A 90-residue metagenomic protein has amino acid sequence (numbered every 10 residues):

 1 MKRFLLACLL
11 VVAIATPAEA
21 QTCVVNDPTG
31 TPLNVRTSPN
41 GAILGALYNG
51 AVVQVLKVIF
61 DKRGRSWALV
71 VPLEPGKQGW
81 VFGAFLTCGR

Functional and structural regions predicted by a protein language model:
F4-I14: Sec-dependent N-terminal signal peptides
T16-A20: Sec/Tat signal peptide C-region and signal peptidase I cleavage site
Q21-R36: Short N-terminal segments immediately surrounding and downstream of signal-peptide cleavage
L33, G79-R90: Surface-exposed, polar helix/loop patches in the mature regions of secreted/periplasmic/lumenal proteins that form
T37-I43: Short alpha-helix capping/helix-loop boundary micro-motifs
L47-A84: SH3/SH3-like beta-barrel superfamily modules
